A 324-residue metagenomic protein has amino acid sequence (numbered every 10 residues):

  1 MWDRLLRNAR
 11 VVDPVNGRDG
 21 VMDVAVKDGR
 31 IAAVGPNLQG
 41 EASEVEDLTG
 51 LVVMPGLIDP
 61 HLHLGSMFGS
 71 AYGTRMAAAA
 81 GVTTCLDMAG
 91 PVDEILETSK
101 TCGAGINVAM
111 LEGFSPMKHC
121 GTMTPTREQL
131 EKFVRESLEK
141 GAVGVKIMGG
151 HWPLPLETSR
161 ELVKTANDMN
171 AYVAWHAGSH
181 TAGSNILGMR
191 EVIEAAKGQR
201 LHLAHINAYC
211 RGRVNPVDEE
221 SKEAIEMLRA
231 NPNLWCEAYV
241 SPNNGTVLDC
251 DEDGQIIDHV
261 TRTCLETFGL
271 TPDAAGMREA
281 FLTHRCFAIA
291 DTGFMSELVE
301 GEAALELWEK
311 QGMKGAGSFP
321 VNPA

Functional and structural regions predicted by a protein language model:
M1-G40: N-terminal metal-binding scaffold of metallo-dependent hydrolase/deaminase domains
W2-R7, Q39-A78, T83: Replace "His-x-His-based motif
A9, G29, G50, H61 (+4 more regions): Divalent metal-coordination and catalytic microenvironments
L48, S70-L154, V163-A171, Y239: Divalent-metal coordination cores built from histidine and acidic residues
G56-M67, G149, V173-H180: Histidine-centered catalytic micro-motifs
G90-V92, F114-P116, H151, A177-T181 (+3 more regions): Active-site-proximal loop/turn and secondary-structure-junction residues that shape catalytic pockets, frequently
T98-S99, G121-M123, L156-V163, G183-A196 (+1 more regions): Distinct, well-ordered alpha-helical segments
V134, L138-I147, H151-P153, N207-A324: Active-site neighborhoods of metal-dependent hydrolases
